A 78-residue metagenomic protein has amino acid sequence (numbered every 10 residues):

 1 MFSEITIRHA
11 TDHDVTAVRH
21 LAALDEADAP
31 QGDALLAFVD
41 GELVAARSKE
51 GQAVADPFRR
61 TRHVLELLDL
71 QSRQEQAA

Functional and structural regions predicted by a protein language model:
M1-D28: Short amphipathic alpha-helix that is part of the acyltransferase structural core
A17-H20, R47, G51: Short acidic, gly/pro-rich beta-turn/loop elements at beta-sheet edges and active-site/ligand-binding grooves
D25-P30, F38, Q71-S72, A77: Charged, low-complexity, helix-prone segments enriched in Lys/Glu/Asp/Gln
D33-A45: Conserved beta-hairpin
K49-A78: Acyl-donor binding region in acyl/amide transferases
